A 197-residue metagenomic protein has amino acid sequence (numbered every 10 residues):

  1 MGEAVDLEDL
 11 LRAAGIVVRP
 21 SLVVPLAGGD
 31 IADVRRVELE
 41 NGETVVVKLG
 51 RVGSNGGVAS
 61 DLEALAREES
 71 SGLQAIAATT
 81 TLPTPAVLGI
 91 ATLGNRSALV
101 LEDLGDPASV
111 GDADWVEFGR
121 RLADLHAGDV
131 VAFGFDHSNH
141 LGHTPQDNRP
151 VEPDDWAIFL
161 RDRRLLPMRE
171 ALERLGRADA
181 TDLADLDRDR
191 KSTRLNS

Functional and structural regions predicted by a protein language model:
M1-G2, S60: Short, compositionally biased strand/turn segments that nucleate or flank brief secondary-structure elements
G2-I16, V130-S197: An alpha-helical support segment within catalytic cores of ATP-dependent transferases
I16-P25: Conserved N-terminal boundary motif of the eukaryotic protein kinase catalytic domain
V18, E68-S71, R188: Short, conserved clusters of charged catalytic residues that mark active-site and nucleotide-handling motifs
P25-I158: ATP-binding pocket architecture of kinase catalytic cores
